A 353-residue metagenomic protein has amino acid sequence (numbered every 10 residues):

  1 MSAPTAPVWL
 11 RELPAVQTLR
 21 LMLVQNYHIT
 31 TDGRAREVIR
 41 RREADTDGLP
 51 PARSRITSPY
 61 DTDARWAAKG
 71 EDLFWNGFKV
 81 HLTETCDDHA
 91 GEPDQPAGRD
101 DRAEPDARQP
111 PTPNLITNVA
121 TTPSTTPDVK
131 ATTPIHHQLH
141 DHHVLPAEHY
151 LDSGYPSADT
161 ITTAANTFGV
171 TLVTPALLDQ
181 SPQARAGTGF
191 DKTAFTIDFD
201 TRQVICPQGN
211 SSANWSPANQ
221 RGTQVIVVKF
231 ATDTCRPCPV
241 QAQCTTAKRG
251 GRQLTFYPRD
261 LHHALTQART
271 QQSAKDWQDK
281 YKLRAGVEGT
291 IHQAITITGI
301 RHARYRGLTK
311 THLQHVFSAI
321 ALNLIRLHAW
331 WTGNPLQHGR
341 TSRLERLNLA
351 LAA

Functional and structural regions predicted by a protein language model:
M1-A353: Anion-binding and metal-coordination hotspots
